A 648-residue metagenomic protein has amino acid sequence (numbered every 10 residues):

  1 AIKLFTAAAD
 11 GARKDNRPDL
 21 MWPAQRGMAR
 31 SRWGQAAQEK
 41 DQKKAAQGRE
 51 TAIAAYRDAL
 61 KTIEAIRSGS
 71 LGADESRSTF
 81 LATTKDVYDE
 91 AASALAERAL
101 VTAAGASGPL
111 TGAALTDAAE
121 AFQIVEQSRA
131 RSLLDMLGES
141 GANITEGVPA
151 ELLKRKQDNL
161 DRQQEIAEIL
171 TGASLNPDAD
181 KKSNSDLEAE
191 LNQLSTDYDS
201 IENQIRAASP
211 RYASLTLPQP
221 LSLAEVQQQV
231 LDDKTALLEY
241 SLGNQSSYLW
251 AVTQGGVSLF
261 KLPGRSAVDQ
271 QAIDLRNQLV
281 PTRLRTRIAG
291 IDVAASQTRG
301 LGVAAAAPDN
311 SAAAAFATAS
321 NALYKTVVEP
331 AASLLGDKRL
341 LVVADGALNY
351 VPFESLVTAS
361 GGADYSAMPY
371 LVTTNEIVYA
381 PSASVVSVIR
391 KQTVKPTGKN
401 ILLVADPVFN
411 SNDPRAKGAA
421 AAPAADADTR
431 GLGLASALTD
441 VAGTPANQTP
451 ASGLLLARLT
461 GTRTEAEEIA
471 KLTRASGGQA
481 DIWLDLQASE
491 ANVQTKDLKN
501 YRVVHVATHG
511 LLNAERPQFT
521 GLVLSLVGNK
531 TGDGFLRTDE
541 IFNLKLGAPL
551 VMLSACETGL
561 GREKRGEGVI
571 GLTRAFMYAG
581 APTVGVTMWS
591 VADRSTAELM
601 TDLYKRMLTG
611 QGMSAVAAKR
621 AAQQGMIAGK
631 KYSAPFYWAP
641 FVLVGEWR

Functional and structural regions predicted by a protein language model:
T6, W33, A37-T374, Y379 (+3 more regions): Amphipathic alpha-helical protein-protein interaction segments
G11-D19, A65-I66, S78: Short coil/turn linkers that connect adjacent helices within long alpha-helical scaffolds, especially alpha-solenoid
S214-E225, A305-T326, T449-F519, L524-L544 (+1 more regions): Functional beta-strand-loop-alpha-helix junction segments that form "active/interaction loops" within catalytic
G336-R339, G398-K399, S476-G478, K499-V503 (+3 more regions): Loop/turn elements at helix/coil->beta-strand transitions in domains of secreted/extracellular proteins
A383, I389-G510, C556, A581: Cysteine-dependent hydrolase recognition
K391-K395, N400, S595-R648: An often Trp-containing, charged/polar helix-loop segment at the C-terminal end of enzyme catalytic cores
R502-D602, R606: Catalytic cores of nucleophile-dependent amide-cleaving enzymes
